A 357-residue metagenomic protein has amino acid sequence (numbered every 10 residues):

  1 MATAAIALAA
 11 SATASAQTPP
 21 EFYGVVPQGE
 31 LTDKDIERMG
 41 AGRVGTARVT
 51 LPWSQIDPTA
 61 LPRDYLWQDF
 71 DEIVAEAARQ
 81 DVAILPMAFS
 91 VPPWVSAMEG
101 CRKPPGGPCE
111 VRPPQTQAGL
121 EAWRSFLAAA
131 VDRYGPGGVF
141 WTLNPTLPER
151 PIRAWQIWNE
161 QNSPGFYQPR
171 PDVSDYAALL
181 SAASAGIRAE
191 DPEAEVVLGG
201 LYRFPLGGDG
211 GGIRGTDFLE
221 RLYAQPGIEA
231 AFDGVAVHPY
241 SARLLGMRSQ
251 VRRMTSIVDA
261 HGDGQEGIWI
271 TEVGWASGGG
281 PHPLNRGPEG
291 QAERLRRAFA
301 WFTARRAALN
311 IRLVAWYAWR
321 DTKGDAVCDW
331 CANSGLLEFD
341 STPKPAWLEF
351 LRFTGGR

Functional and structural regions predicted by a protein language model:
M1-A16: Secretory targeting and sorting signals
A14-Q17, G355-R357: Extracellular cell-wall/glycan-interacting regions and their flexible linkers
A16-P52: Boundary/entry segment of secreted carbohydrate-active catalytic domains
F22, D33, E37, R124-R153 (+6 more regions): Noncatalytic carbohydrate-binding groove/subsite architecture in carbohydrate-active enzymes
K34-D35, I56-A60, W94-M98, P164-Y167 (+4 more regions): Extracytoplasmic/secreted cell-surface and envelope-processing proteins
G42-G211, G227: Substrate-binding cleft and catalytic face of glycoside hydrolase catalytic domains, especially the flexible beta-alpha
R102-P105, P151, Q156, Q161 (+2 more regions): Aromatic-rich peripheral "rim/lid" segments of glycoside hydrolase catalytic domains that contact and position glycan
